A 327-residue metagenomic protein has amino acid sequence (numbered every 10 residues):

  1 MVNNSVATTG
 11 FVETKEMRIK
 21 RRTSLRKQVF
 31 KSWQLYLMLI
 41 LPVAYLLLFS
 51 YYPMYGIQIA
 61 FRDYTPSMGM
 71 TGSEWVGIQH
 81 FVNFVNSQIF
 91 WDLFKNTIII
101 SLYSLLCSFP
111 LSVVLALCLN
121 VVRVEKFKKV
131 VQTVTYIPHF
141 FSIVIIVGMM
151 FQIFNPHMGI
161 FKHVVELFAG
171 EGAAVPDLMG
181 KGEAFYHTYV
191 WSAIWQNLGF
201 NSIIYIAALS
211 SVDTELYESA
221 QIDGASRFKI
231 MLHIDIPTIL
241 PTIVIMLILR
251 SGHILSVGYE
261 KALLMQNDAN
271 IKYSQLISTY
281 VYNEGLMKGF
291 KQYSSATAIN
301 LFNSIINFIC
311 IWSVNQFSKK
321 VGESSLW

Functional and structural regions predicted by a protein language model:
M1-Q28: Short, Lys/Arg-rich, polar N-terminal cytosolic tail immediately upstream of the first transmembrane signal-anchor
Q28-W327: A structural signal for multi-pass alpha-helical bundles of membrane permease subunits that mediate small-molecule
